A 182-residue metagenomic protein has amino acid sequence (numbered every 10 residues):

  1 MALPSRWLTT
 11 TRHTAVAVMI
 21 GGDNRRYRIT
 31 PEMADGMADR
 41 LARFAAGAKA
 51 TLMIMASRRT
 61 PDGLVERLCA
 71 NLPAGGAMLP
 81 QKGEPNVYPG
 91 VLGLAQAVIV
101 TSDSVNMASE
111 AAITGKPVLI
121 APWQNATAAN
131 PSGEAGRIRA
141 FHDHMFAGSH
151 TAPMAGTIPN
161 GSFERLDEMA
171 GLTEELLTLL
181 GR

Functional and structural regions predicted by a protein language model:
M1-R182: Nucleotide-activated sugar donor-binding and catalytic core shared by glycosyltransferases and related lipid-linked
